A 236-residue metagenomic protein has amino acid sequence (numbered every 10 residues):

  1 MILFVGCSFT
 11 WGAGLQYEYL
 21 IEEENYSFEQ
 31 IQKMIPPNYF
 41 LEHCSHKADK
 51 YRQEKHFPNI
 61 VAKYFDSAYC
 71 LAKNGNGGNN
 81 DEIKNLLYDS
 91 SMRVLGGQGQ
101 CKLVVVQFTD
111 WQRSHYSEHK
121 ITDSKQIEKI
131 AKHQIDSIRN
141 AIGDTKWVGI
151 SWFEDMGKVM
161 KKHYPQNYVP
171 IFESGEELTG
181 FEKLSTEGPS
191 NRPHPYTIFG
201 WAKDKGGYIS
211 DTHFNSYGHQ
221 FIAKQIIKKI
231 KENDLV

Functional and structural regions predicted by a protein language model:
M1-G78, F221: Serine-esterase "nucleophile elbow" of acetyl-processing enzymes
F4, F57, V61, A68 (+5 more regions): Generic low-polarity alpha-helical segments
E18-I21, N25, K84, K120 (+1 more regions): Generic preference for flexible, low-structure residues
K50-Y51, N79, I127-K132: A conditional alpha-helix N-cap/helix-loop micro-motif detector
G75-D89: Structural motif
Y88-V236: Alpha-helical cap/lid subdomain in secreted, periplasmic, or secretory-pathway luminal O-acyl-processing enzymes
